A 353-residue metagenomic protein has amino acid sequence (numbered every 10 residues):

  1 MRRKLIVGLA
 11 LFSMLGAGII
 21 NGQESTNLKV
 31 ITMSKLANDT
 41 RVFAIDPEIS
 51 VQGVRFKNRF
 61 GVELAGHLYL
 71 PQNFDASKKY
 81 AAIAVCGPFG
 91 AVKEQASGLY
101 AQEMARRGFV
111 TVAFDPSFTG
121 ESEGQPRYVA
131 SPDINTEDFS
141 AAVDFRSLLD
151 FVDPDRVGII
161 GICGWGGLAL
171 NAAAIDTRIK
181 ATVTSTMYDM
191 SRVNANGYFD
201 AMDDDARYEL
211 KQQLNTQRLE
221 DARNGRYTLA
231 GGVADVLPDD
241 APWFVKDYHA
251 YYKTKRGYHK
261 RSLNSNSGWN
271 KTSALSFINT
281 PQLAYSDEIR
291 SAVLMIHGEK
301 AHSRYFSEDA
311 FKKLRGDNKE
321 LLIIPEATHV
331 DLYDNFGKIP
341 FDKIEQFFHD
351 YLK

Functional and structural regions predicted by a protein language model:
V30-K78: N-terminal cap/lid segment of alpha/beta-hydrolase-fold proteins
K78-P88: Short beta-strand element of the alpha/beta-hydrolase
G90-Q102, P116, S307: The serine-hydrolase catalytic nucleophile loop
E103-E123: Conserved alpha/beta-hydrolase
V129-D150: Alpha/beta-hydrolase active-site loop
L170-K253: Alpha/beta-hydrolase-fold enzymes
I289, M295-H297: Short beta-strand/loop motif that positions the catalytic acidic residue of the alpha/beta-hydrolase fold
A327-K338: Catalytic histidine-centered segment of alpha/beta-hydrolase-like enzymes
